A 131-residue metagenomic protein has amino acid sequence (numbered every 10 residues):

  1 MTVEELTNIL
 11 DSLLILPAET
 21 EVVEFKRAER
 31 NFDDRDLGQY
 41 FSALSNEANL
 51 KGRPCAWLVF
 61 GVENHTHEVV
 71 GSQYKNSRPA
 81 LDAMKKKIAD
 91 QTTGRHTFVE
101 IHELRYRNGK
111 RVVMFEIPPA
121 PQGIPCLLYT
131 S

Functional and structural regions predicted by a protein language model:
M1-S131: Conserved N-terminal catalytic/coupling substructures associated with nucleotide/phosphate chemistry
